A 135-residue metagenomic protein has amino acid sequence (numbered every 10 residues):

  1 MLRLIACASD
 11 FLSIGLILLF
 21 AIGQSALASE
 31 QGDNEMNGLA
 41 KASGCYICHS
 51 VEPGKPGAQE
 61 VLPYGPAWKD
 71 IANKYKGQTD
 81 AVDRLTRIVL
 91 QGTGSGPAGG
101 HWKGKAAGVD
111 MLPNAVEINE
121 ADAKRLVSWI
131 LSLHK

Functional and structural regions predicted by a protein language model:
L2-I14: Bacterial N-terminal signal peptides that target proteins for export
S13-I22: Classic N-terminal secretory signal peptides
I22-E30: Sec/Tat signal peptide C-region and signal peptidase I cleavage site
Q31-V51: Sequence/structural segment immediately N-terminal to covalent heme-attachment motifs in c-type and related
I47, P53-Y75, L90-D122: Axial heme c-ligation environment in periplasmic c-type cytochrome domains
Q78-A81, R87-I88: Post-signal/leader-peptide non-cytosolic segments of secretory proteins
V89, L126, I130: Hydrophobic "lid"/C-terminal helical patch of Rossmann-like NAD(P)-dependent dehydrogenase/epimerase domains
A115-I118, W129-H134: Short, exposed beta-strand-loop hairpins at the edges of beta-sheets in extracellular/periplasmic proteins
